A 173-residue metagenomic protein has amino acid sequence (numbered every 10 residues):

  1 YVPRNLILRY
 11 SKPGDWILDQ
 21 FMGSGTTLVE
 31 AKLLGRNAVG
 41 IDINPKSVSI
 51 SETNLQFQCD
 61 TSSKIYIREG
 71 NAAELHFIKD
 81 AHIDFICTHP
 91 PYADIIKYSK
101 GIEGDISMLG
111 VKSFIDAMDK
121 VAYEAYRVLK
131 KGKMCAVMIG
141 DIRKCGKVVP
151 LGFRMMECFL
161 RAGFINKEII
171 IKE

Functional and structural regions predicted by a protein language model:
Y1-E173: Class I S-adenosyl-L-methionine-dependent methyltransferase catalytic core
